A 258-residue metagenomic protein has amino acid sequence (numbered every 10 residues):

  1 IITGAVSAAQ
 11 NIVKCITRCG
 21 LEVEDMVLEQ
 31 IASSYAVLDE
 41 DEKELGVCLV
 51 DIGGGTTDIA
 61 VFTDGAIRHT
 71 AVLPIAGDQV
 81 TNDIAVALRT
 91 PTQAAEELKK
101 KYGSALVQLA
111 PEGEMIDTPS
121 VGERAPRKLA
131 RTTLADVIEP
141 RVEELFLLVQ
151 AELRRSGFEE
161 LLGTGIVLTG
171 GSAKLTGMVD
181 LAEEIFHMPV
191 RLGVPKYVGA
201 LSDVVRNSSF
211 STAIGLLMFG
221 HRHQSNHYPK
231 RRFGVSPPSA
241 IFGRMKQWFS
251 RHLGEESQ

Functional and structural regions predicted by a protein language model:
I1-L49, G77, L88-A135, S156-E159 (+4 more regions): Nucleotide/phosphate-binding catalytic cleft detector across ATP-hydrolyzing and phosphate-transferring enzymes
G4-A5, G103-L106, L161-I185: Glycine-rich phosphate-binding loops at beta-strand->alpha-helix junctions
M26, H69-A71, P189-V194: Short hydrophobic/aromatic-enriched beta-strand-loop microsegments
L38-H69, I84, L216: Gly/Thr-rich phosphate-binding beta-strand-loop-beta motif of the actin/hexokinase/Hsp70
I52-A60, E183-P195: Acidic-glycine-rich active-site phosphate/pyrophosphate-binding loop
I67-Q79: Short glycine-rich, Thr/Ser-proximal phosphate-binding strand/loop in the N-terminal lobe of ATP-dependent enzymes
N82, T132, D136, P140-L147 (+7 more regions): Feature representing long, continuous alpha-helical segments
F146, Q150-T164: Phosphate/pyrophosphate-binding loops at sites that engage ATP/ADP/AMP, CoA/4′-phosphopantetheine, polyphosphate
